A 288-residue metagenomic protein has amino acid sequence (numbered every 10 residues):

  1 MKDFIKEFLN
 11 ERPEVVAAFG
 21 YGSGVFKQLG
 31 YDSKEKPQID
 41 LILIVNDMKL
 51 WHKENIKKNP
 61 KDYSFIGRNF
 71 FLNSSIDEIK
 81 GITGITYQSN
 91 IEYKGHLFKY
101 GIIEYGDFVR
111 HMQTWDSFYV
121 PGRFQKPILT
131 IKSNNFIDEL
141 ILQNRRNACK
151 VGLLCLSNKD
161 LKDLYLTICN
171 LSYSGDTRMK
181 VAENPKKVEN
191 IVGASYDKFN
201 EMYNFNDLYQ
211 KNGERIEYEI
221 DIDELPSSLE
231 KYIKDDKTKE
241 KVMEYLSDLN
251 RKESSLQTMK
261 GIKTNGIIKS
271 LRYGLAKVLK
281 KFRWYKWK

Functional and structural regions predicted by a protein language model:
M1-E14, F19, V25-K36, N46-K288: Catalytic core of pol beta-like nucleotidyltransferases
I39: Change "...and in nucleic-acid phosphodiester-cleaving endonucleases..." to "...and in nucleic-acid processing enzymes
I42-I44: Short hydrophobic/aromatic beta-strand micro-patches that form the beta-sheet surface supporting nucleotide- or nucleic
